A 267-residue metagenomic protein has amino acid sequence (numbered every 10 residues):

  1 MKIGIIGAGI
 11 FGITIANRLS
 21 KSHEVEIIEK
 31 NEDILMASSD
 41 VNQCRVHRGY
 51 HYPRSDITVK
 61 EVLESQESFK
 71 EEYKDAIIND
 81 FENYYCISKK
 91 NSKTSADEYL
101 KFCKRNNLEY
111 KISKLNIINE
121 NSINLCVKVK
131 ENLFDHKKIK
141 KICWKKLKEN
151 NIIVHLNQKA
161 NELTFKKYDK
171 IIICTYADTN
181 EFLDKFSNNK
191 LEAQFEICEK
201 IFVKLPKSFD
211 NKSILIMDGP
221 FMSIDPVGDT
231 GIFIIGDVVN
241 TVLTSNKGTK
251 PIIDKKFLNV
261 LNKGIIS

Functional and structural regions predicted by a protein language model:
K2, D169-K170: Conserved acidic residues
K2-E26: N-terminal Rossmann-like FAD-binding beta1-loop-alpha1 element of flavoenzymes
K21-V41: Glycine-rich FAD pyrophosphate-binding loop
L35, K170-M217, V227-G231, K255-L258: Central helical "cap/lid" subdomain
Q43-I118, S122-L125: Dinucleotide-binding Rossmann-like beta1-alpha1 core, especially the glycine-rich loop that anchors the ADP
P53, I87-A96, C126-K145, F257-I265: Short beta-strand to alpha-helix junction loop
V127-N161, K170, C174-D184: Helical element adjacent to the flavin cofactor pocket in flavoenzyme catalytic cores
L215-S267: Active-site lid/adjacent beta-loop-alpha segment flanking the redox-cofactor pocket in flavoenzymes
